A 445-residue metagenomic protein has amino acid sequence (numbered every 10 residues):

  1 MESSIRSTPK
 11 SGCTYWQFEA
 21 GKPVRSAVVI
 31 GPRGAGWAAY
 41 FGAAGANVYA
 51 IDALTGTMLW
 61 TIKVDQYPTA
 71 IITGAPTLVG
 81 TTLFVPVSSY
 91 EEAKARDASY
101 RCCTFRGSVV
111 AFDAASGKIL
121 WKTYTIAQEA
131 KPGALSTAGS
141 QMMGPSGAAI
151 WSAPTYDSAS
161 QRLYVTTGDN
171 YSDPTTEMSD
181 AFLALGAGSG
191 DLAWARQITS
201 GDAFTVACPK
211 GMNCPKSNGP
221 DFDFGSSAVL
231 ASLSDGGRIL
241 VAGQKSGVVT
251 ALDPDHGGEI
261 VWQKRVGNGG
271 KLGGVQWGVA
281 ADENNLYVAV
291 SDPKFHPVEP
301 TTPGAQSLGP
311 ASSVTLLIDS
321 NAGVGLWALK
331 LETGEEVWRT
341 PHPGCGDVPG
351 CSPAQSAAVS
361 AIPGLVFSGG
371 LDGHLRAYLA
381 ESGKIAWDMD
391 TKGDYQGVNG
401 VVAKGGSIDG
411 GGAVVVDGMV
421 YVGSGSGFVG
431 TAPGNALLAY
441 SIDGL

Functional and structural regions predicted by a protein language model:
E2-V24, I30-G36, Y40-A70, V79-T81 (+6 more regions): Extracytoplasmic/lumenal domain signature
G74-T77, T82, P86-S88: Flexible glycine-/small-residue-enriched beta->alpha junction loops that bind anionic phosphate/pyrophosphate groups
T167: Short acidic, glycine-rich surface-loop motifs adjacent to enzyme active sites
